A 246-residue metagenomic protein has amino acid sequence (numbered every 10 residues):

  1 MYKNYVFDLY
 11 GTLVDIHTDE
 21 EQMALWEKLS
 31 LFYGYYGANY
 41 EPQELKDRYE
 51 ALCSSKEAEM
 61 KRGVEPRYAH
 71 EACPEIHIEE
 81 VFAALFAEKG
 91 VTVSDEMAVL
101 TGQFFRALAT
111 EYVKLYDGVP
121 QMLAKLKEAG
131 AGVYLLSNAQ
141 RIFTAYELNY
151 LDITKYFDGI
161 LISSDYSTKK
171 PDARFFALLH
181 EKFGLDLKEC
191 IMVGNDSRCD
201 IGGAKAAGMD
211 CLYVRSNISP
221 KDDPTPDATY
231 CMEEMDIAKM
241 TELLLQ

Functional and structural regions predicted by a protein language model:
M1-Y5, D15-D19, G34-Q43, E96-A98 (+3 more regions): Asp-based, Mg2+/Mn2+-dependent phosphohydrolase catalytic module
D8: Short, acidic, Ser/Thr-enriched surface-loop or helix-capping motifs
E20-Y33: Basic, amphipathic juxtamembrane/active-site segments that coordinate anionic phosphate or diphosphate groups
L29, F82-A83, T144, F176: Generic structural marker for isolated residues within well-ordered, non-membrane alpha-helices of soluble domains
S30, P42-Q103: A metal-dependent, Asp-based hydrolase signature
A72-A83, A87, D95, A107-Y134 (+1 more regions): Short, acidic loop-to-helix structural element flanking the phosphoryl-transfer center in phosphate-processing enzymes
